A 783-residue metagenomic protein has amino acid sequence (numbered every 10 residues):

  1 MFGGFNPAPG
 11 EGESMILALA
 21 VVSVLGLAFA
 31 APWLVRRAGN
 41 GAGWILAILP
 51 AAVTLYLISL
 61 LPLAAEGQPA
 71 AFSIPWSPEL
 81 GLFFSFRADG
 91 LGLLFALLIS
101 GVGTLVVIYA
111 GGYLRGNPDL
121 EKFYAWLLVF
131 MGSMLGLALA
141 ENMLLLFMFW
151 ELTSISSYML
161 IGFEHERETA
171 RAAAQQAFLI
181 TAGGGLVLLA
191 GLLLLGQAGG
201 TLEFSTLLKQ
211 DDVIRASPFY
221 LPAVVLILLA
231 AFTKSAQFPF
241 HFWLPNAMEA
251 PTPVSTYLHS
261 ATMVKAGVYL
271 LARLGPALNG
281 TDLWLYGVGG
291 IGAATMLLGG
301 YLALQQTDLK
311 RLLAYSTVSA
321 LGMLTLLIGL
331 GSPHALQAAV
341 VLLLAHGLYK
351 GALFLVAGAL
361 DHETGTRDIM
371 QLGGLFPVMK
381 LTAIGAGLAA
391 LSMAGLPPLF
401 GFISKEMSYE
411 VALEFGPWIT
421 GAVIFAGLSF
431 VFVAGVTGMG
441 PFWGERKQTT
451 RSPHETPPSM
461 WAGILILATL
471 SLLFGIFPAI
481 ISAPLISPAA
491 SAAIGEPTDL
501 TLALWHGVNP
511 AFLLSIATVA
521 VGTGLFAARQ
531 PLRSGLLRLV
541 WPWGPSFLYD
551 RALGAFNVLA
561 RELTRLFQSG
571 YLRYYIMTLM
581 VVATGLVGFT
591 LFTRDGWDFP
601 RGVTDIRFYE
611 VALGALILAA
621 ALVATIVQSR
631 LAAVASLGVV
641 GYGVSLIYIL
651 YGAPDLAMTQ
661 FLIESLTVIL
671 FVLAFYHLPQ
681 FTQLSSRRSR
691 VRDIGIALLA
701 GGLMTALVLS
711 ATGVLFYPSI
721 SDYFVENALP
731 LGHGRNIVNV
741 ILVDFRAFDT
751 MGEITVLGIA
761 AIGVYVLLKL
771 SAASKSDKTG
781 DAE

Functional and structural regions predicted by a protein language model:
F2-L19, A28-A125, L194-S217, F242 (+7 more regions): Transmembrane helix-loop-helix hairpins at membrane boundaries of multipass inner-membrane proteins
G39-P50, A173-A182, P377-G385, H454-T469 (+2 more regions): Alpha-helical transmembrane segments and their helix-start/interface "positive-inside/aromatic belt" motifs in integral
P62-P69, L194-F204, A394-S408, I476-G495 (+2 more regions): Membrane-helix interface motif
A70-L80, E203-D212, M407-V411, I480-L504 (+2 more regions): Membrane-interfacial helical/loop segments at transmembrane boundaries in membrane proteins
P75-L94, Q210-V224, E410-T420, L500-G507 (+2 more regions): Short aromatic-rich membrane-water interface segments that cap or initiate transmembrane helices in multi-pass membrane
L105-L146, I155-S459, F589, G602 (+4 more regions): Hydrophobic transmembrane alpha-helices and their helix-loop junctions in integral membrane proteins
R451-L586, G701, T705, G713-A728 (+1 more regions): Membrane-interface and transmembrane segments of multi-pass membrane proteins
F592, V603-L613, L622, P679-E783: Flexible extramembrane loops and terminal tails that flank transmembrane helices in small membrane-associated subunits
